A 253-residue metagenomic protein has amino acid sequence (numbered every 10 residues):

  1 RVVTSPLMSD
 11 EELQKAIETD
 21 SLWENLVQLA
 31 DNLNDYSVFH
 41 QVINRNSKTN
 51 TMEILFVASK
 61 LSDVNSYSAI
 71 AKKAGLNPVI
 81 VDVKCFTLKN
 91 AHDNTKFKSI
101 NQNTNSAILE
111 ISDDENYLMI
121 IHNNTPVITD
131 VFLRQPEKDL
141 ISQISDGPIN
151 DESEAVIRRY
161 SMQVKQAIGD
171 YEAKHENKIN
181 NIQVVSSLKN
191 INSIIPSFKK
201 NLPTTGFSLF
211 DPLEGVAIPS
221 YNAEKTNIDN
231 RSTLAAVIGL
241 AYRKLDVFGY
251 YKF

Functional and structural regions predicted by a protein language model:
R1-T95, F207, D211-I218: Active-site neighborhood for divalent-cation/phosphate handling
R1-V2, I191-I194, G249: Switch/connector loops and helix/strand junctions flanking conserved nucleotide-binding motifs in nucleotide-processing
L7, E11, V164, K200-P203: Phosphate- and other anionic-substrate recognition elements at nucleic-acid/protein interfaces
L29, K165-N181: Phosphate/pyrophosphate-binding loops at sites that engage ATP/ADP/AMP, CoA/4′-phosphopantetheine, polyphosphate
N46-V156, Y160-V164: Small-residue (GG/TT-enriched) beta-loop-alpha framework at ligand/catalytic clefts
A91, S208-F253: Glycine-rich phosphate-binding/hydrolytic loop that grips phosphoryl groups
R158, M162, Q166, N192 (+3 more regions): Feature representing long, continuous alpha-helical segments
K178-F207, L213-E214: Glycine-rich phosphate-binding loops at beta-strand->alpha-helix junctions
